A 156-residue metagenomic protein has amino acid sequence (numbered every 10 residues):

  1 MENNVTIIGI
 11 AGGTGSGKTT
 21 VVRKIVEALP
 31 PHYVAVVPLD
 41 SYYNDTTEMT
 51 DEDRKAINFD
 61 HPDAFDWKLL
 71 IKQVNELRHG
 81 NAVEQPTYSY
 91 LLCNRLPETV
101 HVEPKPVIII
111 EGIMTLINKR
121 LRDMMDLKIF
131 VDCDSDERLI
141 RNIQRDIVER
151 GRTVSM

Functional and structural regions predicted by a protein language model:
M1-V5: Phosphate-binding P-loop
T14: The conserved Walker
K18: Conserved lysine of the Walker
E27-A35: Post-Walker A helix-loop "phosphate-sensing" segment adjacent to the P-loop in P-loop NTPases
A35-P38, N44-L92: Conserved nucleotide-sensing/catalytic segment adjacent to the nucleotide-binding pocket in NTP-handling enzymes
L96-R150: ATP-dependent NMP and nucleoside kinases share a basic, alpha-helical "lid"
